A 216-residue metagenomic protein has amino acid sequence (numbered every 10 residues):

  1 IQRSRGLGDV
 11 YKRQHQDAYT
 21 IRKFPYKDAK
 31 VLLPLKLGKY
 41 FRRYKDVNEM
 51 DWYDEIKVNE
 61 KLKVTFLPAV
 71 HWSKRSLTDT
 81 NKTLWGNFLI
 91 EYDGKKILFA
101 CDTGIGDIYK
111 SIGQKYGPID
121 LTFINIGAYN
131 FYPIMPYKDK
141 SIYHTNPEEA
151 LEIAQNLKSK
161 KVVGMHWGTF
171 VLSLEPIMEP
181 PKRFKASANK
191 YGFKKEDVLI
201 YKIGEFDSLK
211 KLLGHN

Functional and structural regions predicted by a protein language model:
I1-Y11: Single conserved hydrophobic/aromatic residue that forms the stacking wall/gate of nucleotide- or nucleobase-binding
R5, I90-C101, D120-I126, A186: Metallo-beta-lactamase
D9-K12, R75-D79, F99-D102, K138-Y143: Short, flexible loop segments at the rims of nucleotide/cofactor-binding pockets, characterized by
K12-F24: Acidic/His-rich segments in extracytoplasmic proteins that coordinate ligands and/or metal ions
Y19-T20, K30-L32, K36-K39, G106-Y201: Cap/insert and terminal regions of metallo-dependent hydrolase folds
F24-K30, K95-I97: Short active-site oxyanion
Y40-D51: Helix-loop-beta element that forms the nucleotide-linked donor phosphate-binding surface in glycosyltransferases
M50-G117, I203-N216: Core dinuclear metal-dependent hydrolase active-site scaffold
